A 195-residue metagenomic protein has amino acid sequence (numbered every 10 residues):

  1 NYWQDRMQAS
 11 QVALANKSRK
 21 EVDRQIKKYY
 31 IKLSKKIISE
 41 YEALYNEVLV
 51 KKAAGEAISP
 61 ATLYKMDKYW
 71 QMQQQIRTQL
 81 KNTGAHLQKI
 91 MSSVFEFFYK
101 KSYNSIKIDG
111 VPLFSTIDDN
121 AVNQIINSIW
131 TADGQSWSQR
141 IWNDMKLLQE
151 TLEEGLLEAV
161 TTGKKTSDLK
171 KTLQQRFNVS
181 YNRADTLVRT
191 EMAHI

Functional and structural regions predicted by a protein language model:
N1-R176: N-terminal leader/targeting and assembly helices and adjacent pre-domain segments
Q175-I195: Acidic, glycine-rich two-metal-ion catalytic cores of nucleic acid-processing enzymes
